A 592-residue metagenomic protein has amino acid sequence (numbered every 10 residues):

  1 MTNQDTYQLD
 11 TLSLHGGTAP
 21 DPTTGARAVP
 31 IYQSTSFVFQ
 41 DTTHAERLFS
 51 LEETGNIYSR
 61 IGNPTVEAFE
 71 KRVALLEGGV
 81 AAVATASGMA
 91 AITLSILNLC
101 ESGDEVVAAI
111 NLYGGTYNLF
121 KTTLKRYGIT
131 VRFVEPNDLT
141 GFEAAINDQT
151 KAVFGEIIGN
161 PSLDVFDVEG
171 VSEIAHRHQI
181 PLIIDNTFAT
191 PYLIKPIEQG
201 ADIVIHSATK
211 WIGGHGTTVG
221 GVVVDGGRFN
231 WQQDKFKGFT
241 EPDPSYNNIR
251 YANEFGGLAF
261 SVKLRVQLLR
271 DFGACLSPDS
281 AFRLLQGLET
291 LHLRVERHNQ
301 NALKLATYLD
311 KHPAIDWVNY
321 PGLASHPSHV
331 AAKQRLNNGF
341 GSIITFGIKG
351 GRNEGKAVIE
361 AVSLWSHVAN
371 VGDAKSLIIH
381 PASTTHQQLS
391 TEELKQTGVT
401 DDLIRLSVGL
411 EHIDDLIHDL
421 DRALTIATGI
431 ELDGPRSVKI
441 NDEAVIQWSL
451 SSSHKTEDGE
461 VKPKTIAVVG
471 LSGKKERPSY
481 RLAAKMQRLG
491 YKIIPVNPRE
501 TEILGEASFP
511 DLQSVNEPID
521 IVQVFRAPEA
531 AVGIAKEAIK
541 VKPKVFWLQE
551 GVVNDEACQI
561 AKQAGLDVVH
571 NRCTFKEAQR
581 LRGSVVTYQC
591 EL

Functional and structural regions predicted by a protein language model:
T2-N3, S13-H15, A19-P22, A82-H312: Conserved PLP-enzyme active-site core in the AAT-like
T2-N63, K71-R72: N-terminal "arm"/small-domain region of PLP-dependent enzymes with the aminotransferase-like
D41-A90, G115-T123: Conserved N-terminal alpha-helix of the aminotransferase class I/II PLP-enzyme fold
K121, T130-R132, I378-S437: PLP-dependent enzyme catalytic core of the Aspartate aminotransferase-like
Q179-N186, A538-A561: ADP-ribose/adenylate-binding Rossmann-like module
T190-I194, E550-A578: Rossmann-fold NAD(P)-binding glycine/threonine-rich loop
I315-I404, V408: Conserved C-terminal alpha-helix-loop-beta "cap" of PLP-dependent enzymes that closes/shapes the active-site mouth
D433-N497: Hydrophobic, well-ordered beta-alpha structural blocks that scaffold small-molecule cofactor pockets
